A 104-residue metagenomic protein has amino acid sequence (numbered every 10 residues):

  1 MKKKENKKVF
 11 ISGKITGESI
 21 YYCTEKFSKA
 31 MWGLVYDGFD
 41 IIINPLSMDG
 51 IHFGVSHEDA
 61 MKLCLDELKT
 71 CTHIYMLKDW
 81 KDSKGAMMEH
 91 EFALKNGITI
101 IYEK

Functional and structural regions predicted by a protein language model:
M1-K104: Conserved catalytic or regulatory cores that recognize and/or transform ribose-phosphate-containing ligands
